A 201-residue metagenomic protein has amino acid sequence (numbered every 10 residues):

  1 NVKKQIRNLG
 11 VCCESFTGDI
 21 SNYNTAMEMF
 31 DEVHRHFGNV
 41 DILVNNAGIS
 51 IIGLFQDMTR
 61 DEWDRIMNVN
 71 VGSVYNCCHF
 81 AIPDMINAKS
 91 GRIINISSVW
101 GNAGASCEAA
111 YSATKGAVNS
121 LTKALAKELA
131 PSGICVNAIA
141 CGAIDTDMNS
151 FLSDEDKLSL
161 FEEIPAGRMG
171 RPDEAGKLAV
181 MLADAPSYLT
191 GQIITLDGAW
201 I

Functional and structural regions predicted by a protein language model:
L54-F55, E62-D64, L160: Substrate-binding pocket helix/loop in short-chain dehydrogenase/reductase
F55-Q56, A103-A109, P131-S132, G167: Active-site loop immediately N-terminal to the catalytic Tyr-X3-Lys motif of short-chain dehydrogenase/reductase
C78, T114, T122: Active-site helix of classical SDR
P83, K127-P131: Alpha-helical segment proximal to the catalytic Tyr-Lys
S98: Residue(s) in the substrate-gating loop at a strand-loop-helix junction that position the organic substrate next
A130, C135, L189-G191: Short, small/polar-rich loop/turn modules that mediate ligand/substrate recognition or access, typified
A138, E162-L189, L196-G198: C-terminal helical subdomain
